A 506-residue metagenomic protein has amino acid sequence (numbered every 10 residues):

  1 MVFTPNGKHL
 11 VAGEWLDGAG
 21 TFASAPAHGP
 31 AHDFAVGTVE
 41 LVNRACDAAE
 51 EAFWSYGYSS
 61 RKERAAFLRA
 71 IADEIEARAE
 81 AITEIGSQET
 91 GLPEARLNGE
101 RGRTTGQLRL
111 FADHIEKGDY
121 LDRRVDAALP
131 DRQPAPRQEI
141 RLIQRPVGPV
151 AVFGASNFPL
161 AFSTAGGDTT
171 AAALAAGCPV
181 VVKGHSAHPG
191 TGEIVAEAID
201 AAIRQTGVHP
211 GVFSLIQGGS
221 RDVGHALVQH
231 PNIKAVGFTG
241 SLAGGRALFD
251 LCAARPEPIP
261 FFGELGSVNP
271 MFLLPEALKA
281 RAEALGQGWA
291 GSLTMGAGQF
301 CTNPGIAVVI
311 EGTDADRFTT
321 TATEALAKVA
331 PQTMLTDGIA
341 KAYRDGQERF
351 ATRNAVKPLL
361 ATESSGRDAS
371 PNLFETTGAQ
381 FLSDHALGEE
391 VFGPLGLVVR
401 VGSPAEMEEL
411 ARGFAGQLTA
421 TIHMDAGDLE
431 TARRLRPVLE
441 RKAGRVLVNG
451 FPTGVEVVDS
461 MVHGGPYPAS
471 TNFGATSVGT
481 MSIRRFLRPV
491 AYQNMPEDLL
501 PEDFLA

Functional and structural regions predicted by a protein language model:
M1, Q287, V309-L418: NAD(P)-dependent aldehyde/semialdehyde dehydrogenase
M1-Q138, A172: N-terminal Rossmann-like NAD(P)+-binding subdomain of aldehyde/semialdehyde dehydrogenases
F53, G57, A72-A79, T83-G86 (+20 more regions): Structural signal for hydrophobic packing residues in well-ordered secondary-structure cores of soluble enzyme domains
F67, A176-T191, V212, E257-E276 (+6 more regions): Short loop-to-beta-strand entry elements in the cores of soluble alpha/beta enzymes
L121-T206, P394: Conserved small-residue-rich beta-alpha loop and adjacent elements that most often cradle the phosphate/pyrophosphate
P149-V152, I203-G312: Conserved NAD(P)+-binding/catalytic subdomain of aldehyde/semialdehyde dehydrogenases
A171-L174, L227, L410, V438: Hydrophobic/aromatic ligand-binding patch that stacks against planar heteroaromatic rings of cofactors or nucleotides
S364-A369, P404-L500: C-terminal core of ALDH-fold dehydrogenases
